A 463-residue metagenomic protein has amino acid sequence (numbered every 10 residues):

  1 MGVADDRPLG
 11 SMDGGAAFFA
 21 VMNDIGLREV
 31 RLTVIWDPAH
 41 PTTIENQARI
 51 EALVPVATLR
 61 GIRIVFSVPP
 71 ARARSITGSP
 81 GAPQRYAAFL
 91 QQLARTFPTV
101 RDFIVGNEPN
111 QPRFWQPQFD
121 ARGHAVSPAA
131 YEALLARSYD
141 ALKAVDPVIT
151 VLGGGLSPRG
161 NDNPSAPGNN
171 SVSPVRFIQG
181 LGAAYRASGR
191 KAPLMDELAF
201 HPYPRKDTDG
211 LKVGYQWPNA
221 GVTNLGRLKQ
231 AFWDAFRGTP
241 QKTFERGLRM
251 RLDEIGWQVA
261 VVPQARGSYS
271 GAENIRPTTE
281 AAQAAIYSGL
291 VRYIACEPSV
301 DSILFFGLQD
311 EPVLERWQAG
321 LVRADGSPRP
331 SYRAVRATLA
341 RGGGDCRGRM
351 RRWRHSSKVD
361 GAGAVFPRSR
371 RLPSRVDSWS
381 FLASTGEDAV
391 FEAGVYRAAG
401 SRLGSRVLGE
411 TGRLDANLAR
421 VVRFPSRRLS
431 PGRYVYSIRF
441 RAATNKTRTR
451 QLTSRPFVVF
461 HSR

Functional and structural regions predicted by a protein language model:
M1-I35: Boundary/entry segment of secreted carbohydrate-active catalytic domains
M22-G168, R205, D310: Substrate-binding cleft and catalytic face of glycoside hydrolase catalytic domains, especially the flexible beta-alpha
P41, P109, R113-F114, D120-A125 (+1 more regions): Aromatic-rich peripheral "rim/lid" segments of glycoside hydrolase catalytic domains that contact and position glycan
S67, A82-A87, V126-E280: Noncatalytic carbohydrate-binding groove/subsite architecture in carbohydrate-active enzymes
D377-T385: Aromatic/hydrophobic beta-strand junction motif of beta-rich domains
S401-G432: Glycine-centered tight-turn motifs at strand-turn-strand junctions
A442-R448: Short, solvent-exposed loop/turn segments at the edges of extracellular beta-sandwich modules
